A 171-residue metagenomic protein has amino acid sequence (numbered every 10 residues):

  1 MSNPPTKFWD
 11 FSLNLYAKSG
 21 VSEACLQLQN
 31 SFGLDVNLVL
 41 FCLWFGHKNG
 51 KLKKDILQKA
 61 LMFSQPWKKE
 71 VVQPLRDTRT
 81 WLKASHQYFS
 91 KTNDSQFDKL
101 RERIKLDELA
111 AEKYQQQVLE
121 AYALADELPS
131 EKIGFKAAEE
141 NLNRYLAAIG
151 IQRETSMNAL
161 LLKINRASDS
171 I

Functional and structural regions predicted by a protein language model:
M1-K18, V72-R76, T80-H86: An acidic intrinsically disordered interaction segment
F8-Q29, R101: Short amphipathic alpha-helical segments and their helix-coil junctions
S12, A167-D169: Acidic, glycine/proline-rich low-complexity segments that act as flexible tails and inter-domain linkers
G20-Q65: N-terminal interaction modules that seed assembly of large macromolecular complexes
A24, D35-L40, V71-P74, Q96 (+1 more regions): Residue-level detector of well-ordered alpha-helical segments, enriched for hydrophobic/aromatic packing positions
G33-N37, F45-G50, K68, E108-E112 (+3 more regions): Short alpha-helix boundary/capping elements
K54-D94, D107: Long, charge-dense
A84-I164, I171: A charged, amphipathic interaction segment
